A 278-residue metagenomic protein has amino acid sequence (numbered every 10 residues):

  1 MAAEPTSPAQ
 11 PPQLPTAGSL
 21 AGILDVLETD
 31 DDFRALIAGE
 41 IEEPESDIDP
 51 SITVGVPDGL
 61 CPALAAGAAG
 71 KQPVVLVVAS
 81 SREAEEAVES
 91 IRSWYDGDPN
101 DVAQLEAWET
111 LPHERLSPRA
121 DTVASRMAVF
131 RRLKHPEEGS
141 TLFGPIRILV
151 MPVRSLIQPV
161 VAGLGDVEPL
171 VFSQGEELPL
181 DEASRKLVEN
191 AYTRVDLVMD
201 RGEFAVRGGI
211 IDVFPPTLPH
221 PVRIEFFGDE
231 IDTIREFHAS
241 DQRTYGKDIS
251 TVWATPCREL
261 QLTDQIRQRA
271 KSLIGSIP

Functional and structural regions predicted by a protein language model:
M1-P278: ASCE RecA-like P-loop NTPase motor cores that couple ATP hydrolysis to mechanical translocation on nucleic acids
